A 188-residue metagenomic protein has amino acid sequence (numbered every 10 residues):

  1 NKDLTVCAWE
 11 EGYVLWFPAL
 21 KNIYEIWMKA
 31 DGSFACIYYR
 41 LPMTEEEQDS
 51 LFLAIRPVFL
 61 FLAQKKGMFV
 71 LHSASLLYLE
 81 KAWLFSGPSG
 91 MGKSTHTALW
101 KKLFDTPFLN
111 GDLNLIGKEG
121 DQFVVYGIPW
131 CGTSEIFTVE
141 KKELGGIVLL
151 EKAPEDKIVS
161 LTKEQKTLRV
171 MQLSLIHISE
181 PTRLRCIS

Functional and structural regions predicted by a protein language model:
N1-F34: Long, basic/Gly/Ser/Thr-rich N-terminal segments that mediate initial subcellular attachment or targeting
P18-W27, T44-Q48, G132-T133, D156: Short, surface-exposed beta-strand/loop "edge" segments at domain boundaries and coil↔beta transitions
L51-G67: N-terminal pre-Walker A segment at the start of P-loop NTPase domains
K65-S75: Pre-Walker A adenine-sensing motif
L76, E80-K101: Glycine-rich phosphate-binding P-loop
F104-K157: Conserved nucleotide-sensing/catalytic segment adjacent to the nucleotide-binding pocket in NTP-handling enzymes
I158-L175: Acidic, Ser/Thr/Pro-rich beta/coil linker or hinge segments at domain junctions
H177-I187: Single conserved hydrophobic/aromatic residue that forms the stacking wall/gate of nucleotide- or nucleobase-binding
